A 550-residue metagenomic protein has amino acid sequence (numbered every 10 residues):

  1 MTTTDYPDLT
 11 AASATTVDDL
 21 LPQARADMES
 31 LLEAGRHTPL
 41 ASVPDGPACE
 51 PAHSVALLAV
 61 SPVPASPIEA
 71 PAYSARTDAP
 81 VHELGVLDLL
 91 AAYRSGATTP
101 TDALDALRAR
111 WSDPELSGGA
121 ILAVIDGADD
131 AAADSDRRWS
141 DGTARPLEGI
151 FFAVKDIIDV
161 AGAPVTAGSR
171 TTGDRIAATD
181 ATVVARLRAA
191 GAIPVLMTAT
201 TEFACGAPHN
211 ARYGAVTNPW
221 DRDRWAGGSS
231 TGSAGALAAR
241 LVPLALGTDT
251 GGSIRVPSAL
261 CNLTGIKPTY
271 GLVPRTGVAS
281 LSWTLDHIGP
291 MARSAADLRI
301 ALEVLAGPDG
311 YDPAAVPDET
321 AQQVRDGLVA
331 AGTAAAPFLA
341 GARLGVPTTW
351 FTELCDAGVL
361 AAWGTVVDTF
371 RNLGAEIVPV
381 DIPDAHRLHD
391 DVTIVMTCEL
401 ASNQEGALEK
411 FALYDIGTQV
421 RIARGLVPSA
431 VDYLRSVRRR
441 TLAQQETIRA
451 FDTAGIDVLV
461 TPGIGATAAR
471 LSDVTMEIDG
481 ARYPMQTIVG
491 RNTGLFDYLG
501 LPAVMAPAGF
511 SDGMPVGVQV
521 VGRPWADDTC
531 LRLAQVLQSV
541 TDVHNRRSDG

Functional and structural regions predicted by a protein language model:
M1-D129, N372, D432, R546-G550: An N-terminal boundary/leader segment
A52-V60, E69-A72, K267-G364, V540-G550: A short helix-breaking turn/cap at a secondary-structure junction
A59-V60, P64-D78, E148-A167, F338-G345 (+5 more regions): Short helix-loop capping/hinge segments that flank enzyme active sites or metal/cofactor-binding pockets
R94-D105, A133, A357-D381, Q404-E409 (+2 more regions): Acyltransferase
G96, G149, A189, I193-V195 (+2 more regions): Glycine-rich, small-residue loops and helix-cap segments that act as flexible hinges at active-site edges
E115, P146-V183, Q519: Enzymes and membrane/adaptor proteins characterized by extended Gly/Ser/Thr/Asp/Glu-rich, aromatic-dotted
S135-F151, D297, A335-G345: Immediate post-signal peptide segment of exported/extracytoplasmic ligand-binding proteins
T179-L305, D497-Y498, P502-F510, M514-Q519: Short glycine/serine-rich loop segments
